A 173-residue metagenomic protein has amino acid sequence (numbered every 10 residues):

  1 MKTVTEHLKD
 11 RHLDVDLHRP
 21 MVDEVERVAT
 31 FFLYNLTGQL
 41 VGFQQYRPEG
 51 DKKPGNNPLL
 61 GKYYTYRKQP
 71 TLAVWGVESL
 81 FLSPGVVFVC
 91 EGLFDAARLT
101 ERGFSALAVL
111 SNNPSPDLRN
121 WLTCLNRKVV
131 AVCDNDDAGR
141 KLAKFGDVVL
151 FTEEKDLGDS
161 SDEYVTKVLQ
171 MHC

Functional and structural regions predicted by a protein language model:
M1-V41, L59-G85, T123, Y164-C173: TOPRIM metal-binding catalytic domain and adjacent DNA-binding surface shared by DnaG-type primases
F32-Y34, Y46, D134: Structured loops at beta-to-helix junctions and adjacent beta-edge loops in soluble globular domains
L36, K53, P84-V87, L93-C173: TOPRIM fold recognition
Q39-G50: Short beta->alpha transition motifs characteristic of CBS
P48-D51, S79-L80, D162: Short capping/connector residues at structural and topological boundaries
